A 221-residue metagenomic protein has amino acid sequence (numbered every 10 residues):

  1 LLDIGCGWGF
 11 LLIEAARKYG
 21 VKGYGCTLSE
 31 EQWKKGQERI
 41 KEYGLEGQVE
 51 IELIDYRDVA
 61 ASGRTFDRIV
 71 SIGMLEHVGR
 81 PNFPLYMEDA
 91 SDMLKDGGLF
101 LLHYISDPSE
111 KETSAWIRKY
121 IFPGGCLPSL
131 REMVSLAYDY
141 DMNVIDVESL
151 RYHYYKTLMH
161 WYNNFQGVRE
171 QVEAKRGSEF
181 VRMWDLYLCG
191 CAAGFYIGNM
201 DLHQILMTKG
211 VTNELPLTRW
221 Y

Functional and structural regions predicted by a protein language model:
L1-G5: Conserved class I S-adenosyl-L-methionine
F10-Y19: Conserved SAM-binding loop of SAM-dependent methyltransferases across substrates and taxa, primarily the Class I
G36-Q37: Conserved SAM-binding loop
Y43-Y56: Conserved SAM-binding strand-loop segment of SAM-dependent methyltransferases
R57-I69: A short acidic, Gly/Pro-enriched loop at the edge of an enzyme's catalytic core that lines a small-molecule cofactor
P84-D96: A short glycine-rich, Lys/Arg-flanked "PGG" loop and its adjoining helix->strand segment in the class I
G97-Y104: Conserved beta-strand signature within the Rossmann-like core of class I S-adenosyl-L-methionine
I105-L215: Substrate-binding/catalytic lobe of Class I Rossmann-like enzymes that use SAM or dcSAM, i.e., the mid-to-C-terminal
